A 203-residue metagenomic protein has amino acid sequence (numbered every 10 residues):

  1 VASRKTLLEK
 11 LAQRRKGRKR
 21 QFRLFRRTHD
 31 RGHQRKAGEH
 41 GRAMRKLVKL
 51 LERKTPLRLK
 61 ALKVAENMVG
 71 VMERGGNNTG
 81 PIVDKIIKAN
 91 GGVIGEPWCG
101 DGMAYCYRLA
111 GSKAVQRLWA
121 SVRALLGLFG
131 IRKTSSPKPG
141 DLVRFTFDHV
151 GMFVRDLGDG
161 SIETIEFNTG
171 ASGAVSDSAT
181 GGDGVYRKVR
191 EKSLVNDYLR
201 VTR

Functional and structural regions predicted by a protein language model:
V1-L24, K36-A37: Short amphipathic alpha-helical heptad-repeat segments
V1-R4, S136-P137, R203: Short intrinsically disordered terminal tails
R4-L7, A43-M44, I82-V83: Short amphipathic alpha-helical segments that mediate assembly, nucleic-acid/protein binding, or membrane association
R31-K46: Short, charged, amphipathic alpha-helical segments
K46-S112: N-terminal capping segments
L57-L62, G92, A104, S112-D177: ...with weaker cross-activation on analogous glycine-rich loops/strands in unrelated enzymes
D183-R203: Low-complexity, Gly/Ser/Thr/Pro-rich intrinsically disordered linker/tail segments
